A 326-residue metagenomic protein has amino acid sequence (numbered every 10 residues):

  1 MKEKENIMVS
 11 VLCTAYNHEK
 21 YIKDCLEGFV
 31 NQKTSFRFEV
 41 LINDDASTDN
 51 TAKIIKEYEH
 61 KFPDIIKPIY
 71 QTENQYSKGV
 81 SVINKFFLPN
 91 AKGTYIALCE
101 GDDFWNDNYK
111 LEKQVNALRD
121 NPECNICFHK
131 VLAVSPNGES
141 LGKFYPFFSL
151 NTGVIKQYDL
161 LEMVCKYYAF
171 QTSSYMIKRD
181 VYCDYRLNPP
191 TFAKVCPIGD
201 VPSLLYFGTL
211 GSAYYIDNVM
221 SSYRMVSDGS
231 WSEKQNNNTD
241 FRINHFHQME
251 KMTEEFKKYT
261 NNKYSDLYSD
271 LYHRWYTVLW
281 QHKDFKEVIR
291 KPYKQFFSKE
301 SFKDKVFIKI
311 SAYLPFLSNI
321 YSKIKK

Functional and structural regions predicted by a protein language model:
H18-N31: Short, well-formed alpha-helical segments that are part of the catalytic scaffolds of diverse glycosyltransferases
D44-K53, E73, E100: A conserved acidic beta->alpha catalytic loop
Q71-A91, K113: Glycine-rich, basic loop-to-helix element that forms the pyrophosphate-binding segment of sugar-nucleotide handling
P89, H129, F147-N237: Conserved nucleotide-sugar donor-binding catalytic segment
I96: Short aromatic/hydrophobic "clamp" motif used to bind/position activated sugar donors
N108-K143: Conserved donor NDP-sugar-binding/catalytic core segment of glycosyltransferases
C196-I198, V219-S227, E233-N262, F285-F297: Catalytic core of nucleotide-sugar-dependent glycosyltransferases
Y276-K326: Membrane-interface aromatic/basic loop that binds lipid-linked glycans or pyrophosphate carriers, typified by
